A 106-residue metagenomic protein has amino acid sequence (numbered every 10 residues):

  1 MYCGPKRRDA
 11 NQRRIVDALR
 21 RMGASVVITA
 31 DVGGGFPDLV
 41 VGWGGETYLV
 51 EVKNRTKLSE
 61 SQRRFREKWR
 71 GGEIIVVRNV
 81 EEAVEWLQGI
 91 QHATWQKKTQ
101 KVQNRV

Functional and structural regions predicted by a protein language model:
M1-V106: Catalytic phosphate/metal-binding cores of nucleic-acid and nucleotide-processing enzymes, i.e., regions that mediate
